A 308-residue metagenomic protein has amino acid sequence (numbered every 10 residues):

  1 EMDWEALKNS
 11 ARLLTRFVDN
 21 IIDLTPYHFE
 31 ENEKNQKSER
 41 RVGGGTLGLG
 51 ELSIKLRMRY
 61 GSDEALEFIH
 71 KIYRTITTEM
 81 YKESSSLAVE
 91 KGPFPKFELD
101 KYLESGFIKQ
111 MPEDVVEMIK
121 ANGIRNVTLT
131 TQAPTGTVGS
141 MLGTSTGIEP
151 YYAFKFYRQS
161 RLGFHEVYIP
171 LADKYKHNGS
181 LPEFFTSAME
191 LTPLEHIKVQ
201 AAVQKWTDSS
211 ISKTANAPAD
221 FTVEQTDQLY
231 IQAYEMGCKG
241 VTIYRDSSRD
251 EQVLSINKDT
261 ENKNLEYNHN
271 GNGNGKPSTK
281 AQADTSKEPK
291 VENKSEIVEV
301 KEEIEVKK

Functional and structural regions predicted by a protein language model:
E1, L56-R57, A219-F221: A generic structural motif
E1-A11, S53, P150, Y230: Alpha-helical support elements that line or immediately flank enzyme active sites and cofactor-binding pockets
M2-W4, E31-N35, D63-Y73, Y151-L162 (+1 more regions): Short beta-alpha connecting loops at secondary-structure transitions that line or flank enzyme active sites
L7-T25, S38-S53, M80, S84 (+1 more regions): Structured alpha-helical segments in the cores of large, soluble enzyme domains
S10-E33, K37, R59-T135, I211 (+1 more regions): Internal maturation/activation junctions in enzymes
T15-T25, S105-K109, M118-R125, T130-K263: Catalytic alpha/beta core of large soluble enzyme barrels
R41-R59, Q225-G240: Hydrophobic/aromatic-rich, well-ordered segments within soluble, folded domains that form packed cores
E113-A121, S255-K308: Short, Gly/Pro- and small/polar-rich lid/capping loops
